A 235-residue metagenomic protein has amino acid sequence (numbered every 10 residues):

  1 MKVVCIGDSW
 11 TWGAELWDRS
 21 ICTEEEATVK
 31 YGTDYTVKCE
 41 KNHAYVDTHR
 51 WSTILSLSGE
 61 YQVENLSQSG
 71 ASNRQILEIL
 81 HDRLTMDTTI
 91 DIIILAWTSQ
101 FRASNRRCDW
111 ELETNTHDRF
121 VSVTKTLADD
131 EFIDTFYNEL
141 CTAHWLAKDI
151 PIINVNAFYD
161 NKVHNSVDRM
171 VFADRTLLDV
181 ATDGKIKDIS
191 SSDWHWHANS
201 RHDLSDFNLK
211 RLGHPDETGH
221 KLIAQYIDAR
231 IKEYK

Functional and structural regions predicted by a protein language model:
M1-S72, T85, D216, L222: Serine-esterase "nucleophile elbow" of acetyl-processing enzymes
R19-S20, I76, R106, N165: A generic "cationic amphipathic patch" detector
T48, I76, F136-L140: Amphipathic coiled-coil/heptad-repeat helices and related helical stalk/stem segments that mediate oligomerization
N73, L80: Glycine-rich phosphate- or other oxyanion-binding loops that anchor nucleotides, phosphorylated ligands
H81-K221, Q225-K235: Alpha-helical cap/lid subdomain in secreted, periplasmic, or secretory-pathway luminal O-acyl-processing enzymes
